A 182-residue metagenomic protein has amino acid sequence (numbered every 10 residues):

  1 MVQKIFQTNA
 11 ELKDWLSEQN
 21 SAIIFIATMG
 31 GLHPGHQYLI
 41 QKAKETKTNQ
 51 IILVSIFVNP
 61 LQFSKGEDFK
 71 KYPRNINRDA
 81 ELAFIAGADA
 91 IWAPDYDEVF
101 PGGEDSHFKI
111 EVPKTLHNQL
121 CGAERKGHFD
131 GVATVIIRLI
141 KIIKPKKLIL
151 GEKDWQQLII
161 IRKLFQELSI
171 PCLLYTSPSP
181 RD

Functional and structural regions predicted by a protein language model:
M1-I23: Positively charged, low-complexity intrinsically disordered leader regions
L16-S17, I40-K47, R162, Q166: Surface-exposed amphipathic alpha-helices with a cationic face
I26-A43: Di-metal (Zn2+ and/or Mg2+/Mn2+) metal-binding site signature of metallo-dependent hydrolases with the MBL/beta-CASP
K44, N49-E67: ATP-dependent adenylation/pyrophosphate-handling site
K70-R74, D79-L148: Divalent-metal (Mg2+/Mn2+/Ca2+)-assisted nucleotide/phosphate chemistry catalytic cores
I137-I159, K163, C172: Active-site adenylate/phosphate-handling loop in enzymes that bind or generate adenylated species
L168-L174: Charged, glycine-enriched surface loops/patches that mediate electrostatic binding to polyanionic ligands
Y175-D182: Conserved small/polar residues in nucleotide/adenosyl-binding loops
